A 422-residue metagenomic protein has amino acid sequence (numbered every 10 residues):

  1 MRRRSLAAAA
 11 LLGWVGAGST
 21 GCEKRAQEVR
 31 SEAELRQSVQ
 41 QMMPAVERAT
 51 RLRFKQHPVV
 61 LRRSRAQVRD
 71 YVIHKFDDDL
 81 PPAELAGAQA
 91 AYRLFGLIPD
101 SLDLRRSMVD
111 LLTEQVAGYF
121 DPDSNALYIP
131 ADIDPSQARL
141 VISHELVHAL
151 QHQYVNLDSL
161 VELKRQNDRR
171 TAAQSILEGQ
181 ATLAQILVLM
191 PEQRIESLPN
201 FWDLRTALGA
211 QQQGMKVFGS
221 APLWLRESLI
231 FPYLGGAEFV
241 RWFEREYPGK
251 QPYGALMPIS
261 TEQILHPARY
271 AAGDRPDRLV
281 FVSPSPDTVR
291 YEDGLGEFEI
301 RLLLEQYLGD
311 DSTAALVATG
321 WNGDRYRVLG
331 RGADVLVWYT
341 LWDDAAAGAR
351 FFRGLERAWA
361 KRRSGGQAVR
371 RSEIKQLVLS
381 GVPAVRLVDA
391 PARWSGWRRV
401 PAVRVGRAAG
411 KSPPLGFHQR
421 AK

Functional and structural regions predicted by a protein language model:
S19-G21: C-terminal motif of bacterial Sec signal peptides marking the signal peptidase cleavage site
E23-R25: Bacterial signal peptide processing site
V46, L140-L157, A181-T182: Active-site recognition of the HExxH zinc-binding catalytic motif
R69-A83, D103-S124: Catalytic zinc-binding patch centered on the HExxH motif and its immediate surroundings that defines zinc-dependent
L127-I142, A172: Short pre-active-site segment immediately N-terminal to the catalytic Zn-binding motif
H152-D158, E162-G209: Post-HExxH zinc-binding segment in Zn-dependent metallohydrolases
M215-A333, Y339: Pan-zinc metallopeptidase signature
N322-A421: C-terminal soluble interaction/assembly domains
